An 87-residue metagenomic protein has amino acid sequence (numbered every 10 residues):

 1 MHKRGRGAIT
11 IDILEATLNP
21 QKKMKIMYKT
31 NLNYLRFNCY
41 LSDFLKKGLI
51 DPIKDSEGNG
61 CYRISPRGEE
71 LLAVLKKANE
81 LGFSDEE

Functional and structural regions predicted by a protein language model:
M1-I11: Short alpha-helical segments that sit at the start of domains
I13-T17: Short helix-to-turn junction characteristic of helix-turn-helix DNA-binding domains, especially the helix
L18-K25: Short capping segments at the starts of secondary-structure elements
K29: Residues within the alpha-helical elements of helix-turn-helix
L32-K46: Short amphipathic alpha-helical interaction segments
L45-D55: A short, conserved structural fragment
E57-L75: Basic, amphipathic "hinge/linker" alpha-helix immediately C-terminal to the N-terminal HTH DNA-binding motif
A73-E87: Amphipathic alpha-helical dimerization/coiled-coil segments that flank or bridge DNA-binding/regulatory modules
